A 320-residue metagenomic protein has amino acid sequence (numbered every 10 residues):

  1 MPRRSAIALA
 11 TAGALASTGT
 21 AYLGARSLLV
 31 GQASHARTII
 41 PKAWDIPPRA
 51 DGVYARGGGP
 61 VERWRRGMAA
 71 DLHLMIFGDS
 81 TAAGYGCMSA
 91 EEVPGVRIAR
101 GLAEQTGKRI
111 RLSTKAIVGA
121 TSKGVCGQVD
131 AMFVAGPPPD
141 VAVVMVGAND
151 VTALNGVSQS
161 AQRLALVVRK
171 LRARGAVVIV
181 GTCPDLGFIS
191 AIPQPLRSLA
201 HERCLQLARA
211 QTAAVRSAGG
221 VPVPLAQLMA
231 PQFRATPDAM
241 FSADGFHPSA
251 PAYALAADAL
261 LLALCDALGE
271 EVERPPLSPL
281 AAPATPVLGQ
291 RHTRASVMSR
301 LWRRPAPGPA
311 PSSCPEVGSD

Functional and structural regions predicted by a protein language model:
M1-H73, G269-D320: N-terminal secretory targeting modules
H73-M75, A83-Q162, M298-G318: Conserved SGNH/GDSL esterase-like catalytic core that processes O-acyl groups on lipids and polysaccharides
T114-A116, T182, P224-Q227: Residue-level recognition of beta-strand->loop/alpha-helix junctions
M145, G181-T182: Alpha/beta-hydrolase-fold catalytic nucleophile elbow
Q162, L166-K170, Q206-A213: Alpha-helical scaffolding segments of alpha/beta enzyme cores, especially the outer helices of TIM-barrel or partial
R174-A176: A short helix->loop->beta-strand "cap" motif at the edges of active sites that frequently abuts
G187-D320: Catalytic His-Asp segment of secreted/periplasmic serine-dependent ester chemistry enzymes
